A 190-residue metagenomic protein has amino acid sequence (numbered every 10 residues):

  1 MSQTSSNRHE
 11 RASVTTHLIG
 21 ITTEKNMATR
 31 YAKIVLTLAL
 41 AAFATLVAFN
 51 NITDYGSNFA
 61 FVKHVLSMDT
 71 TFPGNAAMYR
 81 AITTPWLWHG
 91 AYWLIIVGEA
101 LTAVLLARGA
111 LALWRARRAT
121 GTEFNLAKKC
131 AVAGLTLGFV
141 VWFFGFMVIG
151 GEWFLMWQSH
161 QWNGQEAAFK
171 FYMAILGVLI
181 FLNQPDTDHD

Functional and structural regions predicted by a protein language model:
R30-F61: N-terminal signal-anchor transmembrane alpha helix
N50-L66, E99, A131-G138: Alpha-helical transmembrane segments of integral membrane proteins, especially early/N-terminal helices
G56-L87: Membrane-interface interhelical connector segments
A81-L101: Individual transmembrane alpha-helix segments
L94-R115, Q184-D188: Transmembrane alpha-helical segments in integral membrane proteins
V104-T136: Cytoplasmic juxtamembrane regions at transmembrane-helix boundaries
T136-D190: Alpha-helical transmembrane segments of multi-pass integral membrane proteins, characterized by long hydrophobic
